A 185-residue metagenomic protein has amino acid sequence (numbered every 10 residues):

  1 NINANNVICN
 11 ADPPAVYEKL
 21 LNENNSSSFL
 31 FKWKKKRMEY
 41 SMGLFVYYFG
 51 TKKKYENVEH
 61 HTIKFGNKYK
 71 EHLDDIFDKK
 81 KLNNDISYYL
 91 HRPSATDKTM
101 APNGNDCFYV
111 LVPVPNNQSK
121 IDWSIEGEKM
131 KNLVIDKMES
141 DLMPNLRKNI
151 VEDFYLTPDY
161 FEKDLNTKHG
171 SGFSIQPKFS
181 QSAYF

Functional and structural regions predicted by a protein language model:
N1-P102: Mid-domain catalytic core of redox enzymes that form a hydrophobic substrate pocket/lid adjacent to a catalytic redox
D12, G50, P113-P115, M138-M143 (+3 more regions): Hydrophobic alpha-helix feature that most strongly marks membrane-spanning transmembrane helices and their immediate
P14-K19, P102-K137: Conserved FAD/dinucleotide-binding core of flavoprotein oxidoreductases
S26-L30, F65-K70, L82-N84, C107-L111 (+2 more regions): Short, low-complexity, polar/charged sequence segments that are solvent-exposed and flexible
K34-M38, V46-Y48, D74-K79, N116-S119 (+2 more regions): Short, surface-exposed, polar/charged, turn-prone segments marking secondary-structure boundaries
L44-V46, C107, R147: Extracellular structured ligand-interaction cores
K54, K81-N83, W123-K163: Flavin-binding catalytic cores
D85-Y89, P144-F185: A glycine-rich dinucleotide-binding beta-alpha-beta segment and adjacent secondary-structure elements that constitute
